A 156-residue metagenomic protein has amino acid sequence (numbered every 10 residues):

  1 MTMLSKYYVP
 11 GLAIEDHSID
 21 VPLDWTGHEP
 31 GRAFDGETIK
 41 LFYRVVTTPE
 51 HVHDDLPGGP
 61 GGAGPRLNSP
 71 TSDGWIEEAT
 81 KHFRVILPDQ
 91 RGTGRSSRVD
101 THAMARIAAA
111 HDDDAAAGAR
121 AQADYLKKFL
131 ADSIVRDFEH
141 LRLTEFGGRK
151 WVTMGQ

Functional and structural regions predicted by a protein language model:
M1-V9: Eukaryotic N-terminal low-complexity, Ser/Thr- and Lys/Arg-rich leader segments that predominantly function as
Y8-Q156: Gly/Pro-rich cap/lid or specificity-loop segments adjacent to the active site
